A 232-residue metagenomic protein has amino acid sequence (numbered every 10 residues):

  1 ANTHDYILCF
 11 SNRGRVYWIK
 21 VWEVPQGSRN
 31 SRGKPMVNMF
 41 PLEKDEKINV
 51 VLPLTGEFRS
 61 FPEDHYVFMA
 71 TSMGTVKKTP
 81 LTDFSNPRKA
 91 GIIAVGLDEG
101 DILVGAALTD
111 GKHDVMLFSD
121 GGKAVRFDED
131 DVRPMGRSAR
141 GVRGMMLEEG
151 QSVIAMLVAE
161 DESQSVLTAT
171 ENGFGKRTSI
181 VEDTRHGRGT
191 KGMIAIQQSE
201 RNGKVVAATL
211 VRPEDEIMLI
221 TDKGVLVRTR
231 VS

Functional and structural regions predicted by a protein language model:
A1-S232: Short, structured "edge-of-domain" segments at secondary-structure transitions
